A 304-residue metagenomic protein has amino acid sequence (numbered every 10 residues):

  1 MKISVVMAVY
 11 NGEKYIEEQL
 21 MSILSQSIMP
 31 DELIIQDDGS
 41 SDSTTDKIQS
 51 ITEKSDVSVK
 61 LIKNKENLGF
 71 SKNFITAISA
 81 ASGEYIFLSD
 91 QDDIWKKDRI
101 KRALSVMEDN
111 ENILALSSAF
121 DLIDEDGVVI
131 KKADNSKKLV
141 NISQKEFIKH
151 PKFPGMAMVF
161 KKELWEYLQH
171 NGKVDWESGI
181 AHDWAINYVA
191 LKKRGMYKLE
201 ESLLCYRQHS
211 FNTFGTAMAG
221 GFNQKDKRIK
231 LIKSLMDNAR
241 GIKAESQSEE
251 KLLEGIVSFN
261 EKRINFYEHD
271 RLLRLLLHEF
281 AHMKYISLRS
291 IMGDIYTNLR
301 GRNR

Functional and structural regions predicted by a protein language model:
K2-S4, E32, A185: Cell-envelope/extracellular polymer assembly enzymes that use nucleotide-activated donors
G12-S25: Short, well-formed alpha-helical segments that are part of the catalytic scaffolds of diverse glycosyltransferases
E17, D42-I51, K72, D98: Acidic helix N-cap motif at the loop->helix transition within catalytic regions of sugar-transfer enzymes
D37-D46, E66: A conserved acidic beta->alpha catalytic loop
N64-A81: Glycine-rich, basic loop-to-helix element that forms the pyrophosphate-binding segment of sugar-nucleotide handling
K72, I100-K173: Flexible acidic/His/Gly-enriched loops in nucleotide-sugar-dependent glycosyltransferase catalytic domains
I86: Short aromatic/hydrophobic "clamp" motif used to bind/position activated sugar donors
N141-G220: Conserved nucleotide-sugar donor-binding catalytic segment
